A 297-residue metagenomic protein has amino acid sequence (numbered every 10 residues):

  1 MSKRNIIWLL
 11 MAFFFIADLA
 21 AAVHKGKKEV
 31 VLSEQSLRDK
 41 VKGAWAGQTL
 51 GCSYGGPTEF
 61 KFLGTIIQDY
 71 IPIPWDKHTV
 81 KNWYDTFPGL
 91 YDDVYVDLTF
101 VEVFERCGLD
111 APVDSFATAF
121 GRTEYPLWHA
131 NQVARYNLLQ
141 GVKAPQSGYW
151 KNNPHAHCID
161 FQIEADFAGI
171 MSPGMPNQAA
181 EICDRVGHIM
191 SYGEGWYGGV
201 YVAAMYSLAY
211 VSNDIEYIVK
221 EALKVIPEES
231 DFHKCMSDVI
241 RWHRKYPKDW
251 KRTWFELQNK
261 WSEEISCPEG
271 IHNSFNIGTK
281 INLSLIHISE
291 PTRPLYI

Functional and structural regions predicted by a protein language model:
M1-I7: Bacterial N-terminal signal peptides that target proteins for export
W8-D18: Bacterial N-terminal signal peptides
I16-K28: Bacterial Sec-dependent signal peptides at the C-terminal "C-region" and cleavage site
L32-G55: Mature N-terminal segment immediately following signal peptide/propeptide cleavage in secreted/periplasmic
P57-P88, V94-D97, D114-F120, E124: Active-site-surrounding "flap" and adjacent substrate/cofactor-binding loops of secreted or lumenal enzymes, prototyped
F100, A119-E229, S237-R241, E263-E264 (+1 more regions): Amphipathic alpha-helical interface segments
F232-E263: Small-residue-rich helix-loop
I286-I297: Single conserved hydrophobic/aromatic residue that forms the stacking wall/gate of nucleotide- or nucleobase-binding
